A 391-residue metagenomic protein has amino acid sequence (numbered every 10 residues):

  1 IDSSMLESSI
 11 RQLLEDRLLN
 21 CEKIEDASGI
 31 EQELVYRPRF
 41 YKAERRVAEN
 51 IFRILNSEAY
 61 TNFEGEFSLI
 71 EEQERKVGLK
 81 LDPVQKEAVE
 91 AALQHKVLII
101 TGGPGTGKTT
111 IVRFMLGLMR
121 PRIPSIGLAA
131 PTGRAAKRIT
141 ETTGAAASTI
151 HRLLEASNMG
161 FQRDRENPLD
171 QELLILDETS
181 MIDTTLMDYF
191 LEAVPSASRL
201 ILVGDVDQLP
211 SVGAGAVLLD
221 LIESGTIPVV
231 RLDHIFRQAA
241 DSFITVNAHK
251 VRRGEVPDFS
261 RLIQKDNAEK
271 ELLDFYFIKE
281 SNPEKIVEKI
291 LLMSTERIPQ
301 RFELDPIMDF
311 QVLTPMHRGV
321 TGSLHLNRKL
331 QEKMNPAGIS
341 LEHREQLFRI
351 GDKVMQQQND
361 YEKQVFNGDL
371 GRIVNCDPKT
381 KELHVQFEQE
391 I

Functional and structural regions predicted by a protein language model:
D2-L14: Short amphipathic alpha-helical interaction segments
E7, N20-L174, P228-R237, I244-E280: ASCE P-loop NTPase motor cores of helicases and related translocases
V77, D183, N327-I391: Conserved nucleotide-binding/hydrolysis modules and their immediate coupling elements across P-loop/ASCE NTPase motors
L154, I182-D183, L209-P210: Catalytic P-loop NTPase motifs of RecA-like helicase/translocase cores
M159-E172, D183, D188-S198, I307: Short basic/glycine-enriched coil/helix segment immediately N-terminal to the Walker B
E178, G204: Walker B catalytic acidic pair
V206-V354, D360-E362: Conserved helicase motor core of P-loop NTPases
